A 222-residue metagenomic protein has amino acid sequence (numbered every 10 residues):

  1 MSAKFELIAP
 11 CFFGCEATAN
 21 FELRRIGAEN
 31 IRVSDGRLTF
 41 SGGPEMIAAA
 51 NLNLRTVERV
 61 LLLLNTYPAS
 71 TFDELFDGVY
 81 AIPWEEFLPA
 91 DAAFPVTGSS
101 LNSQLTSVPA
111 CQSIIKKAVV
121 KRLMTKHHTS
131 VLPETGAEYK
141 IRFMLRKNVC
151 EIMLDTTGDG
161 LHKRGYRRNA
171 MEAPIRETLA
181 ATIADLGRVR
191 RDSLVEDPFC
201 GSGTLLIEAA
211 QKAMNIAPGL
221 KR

Functional and structural regions predicted by a protein language model:
S2-Y139: Non-catalytic nucleic-acid substrate-recognition regions in nucleic-acid-modifying enzymes
A3, R146-K147: Short flexible coil/turn linkers enriched for glycine and charged/polar residues that connect secondary-structure
D35, L154-T156, F199: Glycine-rich, histidine-containing beta strand-loop boundary motifs that form or position
G43, S99, R146, M153-D159: Generic beta-structure capping elements
M46, N102, V149, G158 (+2 more regions): Short loop/turn segments at secondary-structure transitions that flank enzyme active sites
I152-L186: SAM-dependent Rossmann-like transferase core, predominantly class I methyltransferases with a strong bias toward
I175-R222: Conserved S-adenosyl-L-methionine
